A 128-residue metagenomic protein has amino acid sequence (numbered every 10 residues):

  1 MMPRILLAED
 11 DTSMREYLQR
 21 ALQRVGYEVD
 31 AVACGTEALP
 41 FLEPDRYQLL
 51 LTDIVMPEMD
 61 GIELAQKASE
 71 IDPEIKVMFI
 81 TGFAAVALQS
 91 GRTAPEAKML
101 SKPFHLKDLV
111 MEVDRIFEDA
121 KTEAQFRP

Functional and structural regions predicted by a protein language model:
A8-E9, V32, L50: Conserved sequence signature across two-component system core domains
D11-D30, A97: Two-component/phosphorelay signaling modules centered on CheY-like receiver
A31-P40, G61: Helix N-cap/capping motif at the beta->alpha junctions
P40, I62-E74: Short amphipathic alpha-helix used as the core "switch/output" element in two-component signaling
D53: Active-site residues of response regulator receiver
M56: Receiver (REC) domain active-site loop signature in two-component systems and cognate sites in sensor histidine kinases
F104-R115, K121: C-terminal output helix
